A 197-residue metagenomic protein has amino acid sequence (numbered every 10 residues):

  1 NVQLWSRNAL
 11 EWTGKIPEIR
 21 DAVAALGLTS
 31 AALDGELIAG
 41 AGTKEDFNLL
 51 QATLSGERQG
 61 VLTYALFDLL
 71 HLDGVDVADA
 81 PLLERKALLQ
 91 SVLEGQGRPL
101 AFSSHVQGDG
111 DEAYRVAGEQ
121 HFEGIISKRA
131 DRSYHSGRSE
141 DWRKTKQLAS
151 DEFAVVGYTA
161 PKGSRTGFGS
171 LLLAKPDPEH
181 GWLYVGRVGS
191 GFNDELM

Functional and structural regions predicted by a protein language model:
N1-M197: Catalytic cores of nucleic-acid ligases and guanylyltransferases
